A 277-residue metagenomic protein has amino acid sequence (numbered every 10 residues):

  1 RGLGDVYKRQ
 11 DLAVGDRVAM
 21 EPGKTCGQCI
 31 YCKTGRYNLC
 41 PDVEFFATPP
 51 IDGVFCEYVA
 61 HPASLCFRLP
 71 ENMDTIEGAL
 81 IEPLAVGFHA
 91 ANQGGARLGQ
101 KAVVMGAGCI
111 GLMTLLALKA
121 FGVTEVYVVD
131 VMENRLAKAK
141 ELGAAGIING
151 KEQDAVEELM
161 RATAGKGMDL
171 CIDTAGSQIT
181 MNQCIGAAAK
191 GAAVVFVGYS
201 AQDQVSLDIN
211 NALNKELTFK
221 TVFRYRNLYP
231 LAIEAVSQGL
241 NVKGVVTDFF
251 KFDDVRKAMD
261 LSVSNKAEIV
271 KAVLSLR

Functional and structural regions predicted by a protein language model:
G2-Y7: Short, small-residue-biased leader/transition segments that mark boundaries at the very start of proteins
V14-P22: A short, hydrophobic beta-strand micro-motif
A19-M20, V103, V195: Hydrophobic beta-strand signal
C26-M105: NAD(P)H dinucleotide-binding glycine-rich loop of Rossmann-like/cofactor-binding domains, especially the beta1-alpha1
M73-Q153, E157: Mid-domain Rossmann-like dinucleotide-binding core that forms the NAD(H)/NADP(H) cofactor-binding site
G94-G95, A137, L142-T218, L276: Glycine-rich cofactor phosphate-binding loops and adjacent beta1-alpha1 units of small-molecule cofactor enzyme domains
N182-G186, R226, P230-R277: C-terminal hydrophobic helical "lid"/dimerization subdomain of Rossmann-like NAD(P)H-dependent oxidoreductases
A193, S206-V245: Rossmann-fold dehydrogenase core element
